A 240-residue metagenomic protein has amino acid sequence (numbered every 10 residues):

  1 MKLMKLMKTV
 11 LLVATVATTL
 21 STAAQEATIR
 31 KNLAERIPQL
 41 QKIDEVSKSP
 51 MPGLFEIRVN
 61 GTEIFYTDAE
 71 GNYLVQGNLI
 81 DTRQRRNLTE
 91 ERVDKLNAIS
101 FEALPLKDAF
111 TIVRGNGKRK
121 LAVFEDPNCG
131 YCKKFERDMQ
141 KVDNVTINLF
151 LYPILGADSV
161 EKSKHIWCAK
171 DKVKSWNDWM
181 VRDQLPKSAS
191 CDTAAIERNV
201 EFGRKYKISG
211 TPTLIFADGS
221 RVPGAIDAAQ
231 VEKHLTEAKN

Functional and structural regions predicted by a protein language model:
K2-T9, T18-K164, D178-V181, S188-T211 (+1 more regions): Extracytoplasmic thiol/disulfide redox context detector
N60, A217-D218: Short strand-turn-strand beta-turns centered on an Asx-Gly dipeptide
G156, G219-S220: Short secondary-structure capping/turn micro-motifs that flank functional sites
I166-C168: Conserved NTP-binding/hydrolysis module of P-loop NTPases
K170-V173, N177: Conserved, helical-rich catalytic subdomain that frames metal- and/or nucleotide-binding sites in enzyme alpha/beta
P223-G224: Short, exposed beta-strand-loop hairpins at the edges of beta-sheets in extracellular/periplasmic proteins
